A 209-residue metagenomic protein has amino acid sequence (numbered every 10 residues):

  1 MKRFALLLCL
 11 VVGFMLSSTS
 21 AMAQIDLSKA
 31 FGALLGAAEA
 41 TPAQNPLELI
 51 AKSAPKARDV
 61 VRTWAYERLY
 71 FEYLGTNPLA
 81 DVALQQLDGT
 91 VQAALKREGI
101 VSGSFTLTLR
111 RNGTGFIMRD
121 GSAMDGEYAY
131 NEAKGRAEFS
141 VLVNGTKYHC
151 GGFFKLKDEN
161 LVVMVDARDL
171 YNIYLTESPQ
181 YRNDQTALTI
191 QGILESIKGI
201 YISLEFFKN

Functional and structural regions predicted by a protein language model:
M1, G13, A137-S140: Generic N-terminal leader/processing signal
M1-F4, Q24: Positively charged n-region of N-terminal signal peptides that target proteins for export
A5-L6, I100: Intrinsically disordered, low-complexity segments enriched in glycine/proline and serine/threonine
L7-S17: Bacterial N-terminal signal peptides
S17-A23: Sec/Tat signal peptide C-region and signal peptidase I cleavage site
Q24-N112, F116-M118, S122-M124, R136-N209: Lipid interaction determinants
